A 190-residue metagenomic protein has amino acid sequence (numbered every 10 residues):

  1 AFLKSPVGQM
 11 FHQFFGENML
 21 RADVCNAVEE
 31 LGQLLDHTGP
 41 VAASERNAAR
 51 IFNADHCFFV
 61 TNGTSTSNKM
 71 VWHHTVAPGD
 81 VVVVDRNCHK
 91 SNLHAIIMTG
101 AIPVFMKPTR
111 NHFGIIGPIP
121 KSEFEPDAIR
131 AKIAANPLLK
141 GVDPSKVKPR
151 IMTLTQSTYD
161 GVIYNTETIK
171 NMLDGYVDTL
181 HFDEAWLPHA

Functional and structural regions predicted by a protein language model:
A1-P6: N-terminal alpha-helical segment of soluble enzymes
V7, Q13-T66: Conserved N-terminal alpha-helix of the aminotransferase class I/II PLP-enzyme fold
D36, N47-I51, N62-A190: Conserved PLP-enzyme active-site core in the AAT-like
